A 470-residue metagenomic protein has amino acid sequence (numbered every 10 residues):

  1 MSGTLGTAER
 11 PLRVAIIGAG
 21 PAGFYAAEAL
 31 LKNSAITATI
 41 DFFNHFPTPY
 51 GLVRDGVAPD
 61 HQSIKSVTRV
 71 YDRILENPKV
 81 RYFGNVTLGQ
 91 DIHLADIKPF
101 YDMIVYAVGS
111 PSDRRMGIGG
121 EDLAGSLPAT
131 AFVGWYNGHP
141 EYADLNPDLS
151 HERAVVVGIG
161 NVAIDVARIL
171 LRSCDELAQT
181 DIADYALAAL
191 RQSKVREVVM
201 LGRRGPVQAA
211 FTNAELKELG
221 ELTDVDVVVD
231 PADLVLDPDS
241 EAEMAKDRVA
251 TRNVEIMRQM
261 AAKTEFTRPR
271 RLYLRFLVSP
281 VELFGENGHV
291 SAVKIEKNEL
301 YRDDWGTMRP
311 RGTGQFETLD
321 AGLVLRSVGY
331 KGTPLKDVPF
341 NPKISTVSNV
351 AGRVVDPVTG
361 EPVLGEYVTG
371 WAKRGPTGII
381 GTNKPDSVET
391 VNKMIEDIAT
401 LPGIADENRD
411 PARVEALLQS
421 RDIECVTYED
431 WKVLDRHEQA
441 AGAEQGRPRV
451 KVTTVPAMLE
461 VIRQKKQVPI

Functional and structural regions predicted by a protein language model:
E9-G20, S150-V157: Beta1/beta-strand and adjacent pyrophosphate-binding region of the FAD-binding site in flavoprotein oxidoreductases
V14-A35, I164-L170: N-terminal Rossmann-like FAD-binding beta1-loop-alpha1 element of flavoenzymes
A38-T39, I164, R168-E317, G322 (+2 more regions): Dinucleotide-binding/catalytic capping subdomain of oxidoreductase cores
T39, F46-M103, V249, V254-P269 (+1 more regions): N-terminal Rossmann-like dinucleotide/flavin-binding domain of flavoprotein oxidoreductases that bind FAD/FMN
M103, A107-R114, G160-N161, A321-P334: Glycine-/small-residue-rich beta->alpha transition segments that form the dinucleotide
D113-Q192, T346-D356: Glycine-rich dinucleotide-binding loop and its adjacent helix/turn
G125-A143, L283-H289, Y301-R374: FAD-site-proximal beta/loop scaffold in flavoenzymes
V354-I470: C-terminal, flexible cofactor-proximal segment of oxidoreductases
